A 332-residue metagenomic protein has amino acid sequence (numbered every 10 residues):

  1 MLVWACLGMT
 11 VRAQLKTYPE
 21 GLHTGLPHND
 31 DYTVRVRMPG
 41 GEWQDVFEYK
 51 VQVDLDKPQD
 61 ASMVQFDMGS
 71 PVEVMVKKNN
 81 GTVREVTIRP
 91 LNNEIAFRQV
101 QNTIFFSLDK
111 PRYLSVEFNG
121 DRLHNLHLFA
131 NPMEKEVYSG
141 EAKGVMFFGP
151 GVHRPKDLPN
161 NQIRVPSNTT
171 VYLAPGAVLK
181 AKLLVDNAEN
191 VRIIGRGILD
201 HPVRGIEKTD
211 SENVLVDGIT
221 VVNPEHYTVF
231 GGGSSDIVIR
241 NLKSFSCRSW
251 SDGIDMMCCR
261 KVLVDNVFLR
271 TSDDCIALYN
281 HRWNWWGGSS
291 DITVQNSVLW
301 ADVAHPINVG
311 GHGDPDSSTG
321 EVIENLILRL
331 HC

Functional and structural regions predicted by a protein language model:
M1-Q14: Bacterial Sec-dependent N-terminal signal peptides
Q14-G140: Beta-strand-enriched, solvent-exposed domains that form extended recognition/catalytic surfaces
Y18, N80, A130-T169: N-terminal domain-start segments of secreted/luminal proteins
E20, R35-M38, I219, Y227-G233: Aromatic- and glycine-enriched pocket-lining scaffold segments that form the walls of small-molecule binding clefts
I104-L108, H153-T170, V178-I194, D200-L215 (+3 more regions): Extracellular beta-strand-rich solenoid/capping regions of secreted or surface-exposed proteins that bind or remodel
N168-T170, P175, E189-L199, E212-N223 (+4 more regions): Right-handed parallel beta-helix
I254, H305, G311-G313: Conserved mixed alpha/beta catalytic, RNA-binding, or beta-rich assembly cores of soluble enzyme, regulatory
